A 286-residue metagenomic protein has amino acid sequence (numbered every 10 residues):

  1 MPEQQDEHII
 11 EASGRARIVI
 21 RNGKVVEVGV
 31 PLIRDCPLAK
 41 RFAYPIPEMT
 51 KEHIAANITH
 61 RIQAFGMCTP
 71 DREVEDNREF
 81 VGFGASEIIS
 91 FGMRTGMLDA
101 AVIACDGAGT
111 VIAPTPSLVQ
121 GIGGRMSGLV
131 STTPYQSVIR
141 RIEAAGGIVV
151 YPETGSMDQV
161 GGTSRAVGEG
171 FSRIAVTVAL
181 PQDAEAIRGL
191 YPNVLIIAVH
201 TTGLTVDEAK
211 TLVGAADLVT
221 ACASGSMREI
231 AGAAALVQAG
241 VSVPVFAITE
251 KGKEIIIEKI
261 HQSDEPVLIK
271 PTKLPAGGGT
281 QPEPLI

Functional and structural regions predicted by a protein language model:
M1-I286: Conserved mixed alpha/beta catalytic, RNA-binding, or beta-rich assembly cores of soluble enzyme, regulatory
